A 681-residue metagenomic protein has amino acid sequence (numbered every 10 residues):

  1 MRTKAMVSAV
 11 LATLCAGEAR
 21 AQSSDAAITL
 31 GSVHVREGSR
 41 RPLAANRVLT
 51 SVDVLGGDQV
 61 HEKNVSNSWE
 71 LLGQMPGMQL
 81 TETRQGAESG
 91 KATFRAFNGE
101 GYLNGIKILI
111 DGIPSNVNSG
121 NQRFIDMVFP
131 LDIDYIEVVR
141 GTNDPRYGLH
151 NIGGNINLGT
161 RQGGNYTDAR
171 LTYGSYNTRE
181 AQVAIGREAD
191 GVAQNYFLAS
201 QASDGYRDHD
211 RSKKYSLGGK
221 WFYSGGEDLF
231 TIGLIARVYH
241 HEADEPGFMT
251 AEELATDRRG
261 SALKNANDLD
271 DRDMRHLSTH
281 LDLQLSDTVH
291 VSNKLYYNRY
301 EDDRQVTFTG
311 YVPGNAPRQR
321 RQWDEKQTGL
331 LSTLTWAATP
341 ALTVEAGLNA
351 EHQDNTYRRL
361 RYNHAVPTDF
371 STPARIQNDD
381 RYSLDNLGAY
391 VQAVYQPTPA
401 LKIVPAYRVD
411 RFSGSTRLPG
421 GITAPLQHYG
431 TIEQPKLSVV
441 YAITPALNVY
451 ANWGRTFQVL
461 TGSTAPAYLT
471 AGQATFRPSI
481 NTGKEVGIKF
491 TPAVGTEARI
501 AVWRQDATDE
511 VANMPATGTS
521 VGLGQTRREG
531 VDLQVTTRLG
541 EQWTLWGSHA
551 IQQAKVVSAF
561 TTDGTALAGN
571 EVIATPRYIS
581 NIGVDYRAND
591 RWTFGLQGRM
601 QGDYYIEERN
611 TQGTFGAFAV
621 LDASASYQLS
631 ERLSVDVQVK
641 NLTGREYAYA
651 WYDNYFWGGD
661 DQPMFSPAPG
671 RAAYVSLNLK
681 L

Functional and structural regions predicted by a protein language model:
G31-K63, E88-K91: N-terminal periplasmic "start-of-domain" segments of outer-membrane beta-barrel proteins
E70-I113, V117: Extracytoplasmic beta-strand/coil segments of soluble accessory domains associated with Gram-negative outer-membrane
I113-R140, G159, T475: Short acidic/polar hinge/loop motifs at secondary-structure boundaries that mediate gating or recognition
D168, Y173-A202, R207-P246, N267-H290 (+2 more regions): Transmembrane beta-barrel wall of Gram-negative outer-membrane proteins
H280-Q284, T288-F308, A442, N448-T456 (+3 more regions): Membrane-embedded beta-barrel scaffold of Gram-negative outer-membrane proteins
W336-E345, N349-H352, Q377-D506, R538 (+3 more regions): Structural signature of Gram-negative outer-membrane beta-barrels, strongest in the C-terminal barrel of TonB-dependent
Q396-I403, R411-F412, A501-D506, G522-R609 (+2 more regions): Gram-negative outer-membrane beta-barrel transporters
M600-E607, Y627-L681: C-terminal beta-signal and adjacent terminal beta-strands/loops of Gram-negative outer-membrane beta-barrel proteins
